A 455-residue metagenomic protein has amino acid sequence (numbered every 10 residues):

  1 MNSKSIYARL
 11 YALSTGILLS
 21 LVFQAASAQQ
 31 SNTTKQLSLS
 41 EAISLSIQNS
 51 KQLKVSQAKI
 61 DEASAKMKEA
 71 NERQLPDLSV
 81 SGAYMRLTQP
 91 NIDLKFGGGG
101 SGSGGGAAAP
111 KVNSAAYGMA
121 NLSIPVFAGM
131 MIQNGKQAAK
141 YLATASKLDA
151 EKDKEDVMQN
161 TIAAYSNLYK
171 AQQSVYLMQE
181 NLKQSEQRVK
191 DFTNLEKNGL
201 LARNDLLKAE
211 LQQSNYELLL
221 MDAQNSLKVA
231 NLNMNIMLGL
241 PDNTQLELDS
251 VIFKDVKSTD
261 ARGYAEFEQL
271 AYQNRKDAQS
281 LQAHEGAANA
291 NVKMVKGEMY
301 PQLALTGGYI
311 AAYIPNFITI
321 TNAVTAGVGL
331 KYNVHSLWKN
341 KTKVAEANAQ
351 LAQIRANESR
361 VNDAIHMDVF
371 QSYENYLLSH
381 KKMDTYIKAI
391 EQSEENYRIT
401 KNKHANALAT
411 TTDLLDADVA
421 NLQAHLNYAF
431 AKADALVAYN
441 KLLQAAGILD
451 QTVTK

Functional and structural regions predicted by a protein language model:
N2-S3, L37, A65, D156-Q269 (+4 more regions): Periplasmic alpha-helical coiled-coil/stalk elements that build and connect Gram-negative outer-membrane
N2-Y7, S27-N32, N427-K455: Acidic, low-complexity, intrinsically disordered peripheral segments
Y11-V22: Bacterial N-terminal signal peptides
A28-A83, Q89, D242, L248-H284 (+1 more regions): Bacterial Sec-pathway N-terminal export signals of envelope proteins
Q30-K35, S81-I124, S250-A261, K293 (+3 more regions): Small/polar, glycine/serine/threonine/aspartate-rich low-complexity segments that form flexible
K54-A58, N71-E72, V112, V126-K154 (+6 more regions): Sec/SRP-type N-terminal targeting helices
M119-N121, Y165, E268, G327-G329 (+1 more regions): Membrane-embedded beta-strand positions in outer-membrane beta-barrel channels/transporters
N215-L240, I390-I448: Short segments within alpha-helical structural elements
